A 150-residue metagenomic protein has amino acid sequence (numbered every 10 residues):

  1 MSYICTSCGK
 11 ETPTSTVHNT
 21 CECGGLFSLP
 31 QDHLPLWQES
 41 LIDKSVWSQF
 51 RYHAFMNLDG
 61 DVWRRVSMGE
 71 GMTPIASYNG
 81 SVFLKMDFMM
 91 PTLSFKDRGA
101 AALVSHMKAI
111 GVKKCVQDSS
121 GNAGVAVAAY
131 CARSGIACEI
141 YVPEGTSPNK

Functional and structural regions predicted by a protein language model:
M1-K150: PLP-dependent amino-acid enzyme catalytic core
